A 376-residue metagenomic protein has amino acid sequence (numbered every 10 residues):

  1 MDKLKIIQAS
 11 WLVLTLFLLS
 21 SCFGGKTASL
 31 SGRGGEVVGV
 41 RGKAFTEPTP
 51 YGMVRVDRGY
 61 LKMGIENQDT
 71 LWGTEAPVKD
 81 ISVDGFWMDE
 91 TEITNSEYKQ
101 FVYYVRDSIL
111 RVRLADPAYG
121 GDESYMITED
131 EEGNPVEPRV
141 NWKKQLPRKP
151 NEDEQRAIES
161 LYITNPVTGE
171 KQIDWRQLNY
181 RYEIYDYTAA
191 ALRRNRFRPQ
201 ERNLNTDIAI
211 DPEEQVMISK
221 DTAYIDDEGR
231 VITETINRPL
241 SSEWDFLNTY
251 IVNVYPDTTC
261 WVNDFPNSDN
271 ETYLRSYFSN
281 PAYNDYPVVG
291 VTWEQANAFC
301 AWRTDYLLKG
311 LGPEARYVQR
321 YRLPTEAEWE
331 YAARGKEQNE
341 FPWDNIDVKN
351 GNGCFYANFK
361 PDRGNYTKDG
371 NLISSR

Functional and structural regions predicted by a protein language model:
D2-W11: Bacterial N-terminal signal peptides that target proteins for export
W11-S20: Bacterial N-terminal signal peptides
F23-R33, R55-V56, Y60-K62, N67 (+3 more regions): Functional-site microenvironments in short loops/helix caps that host divalent-cation chemistry
L30-R58: Post-signal peptide N-terminal segment of mature Sec-exported envelope proteins
K62-G73, E97: Short, solvent-exposed loop/turn elements at domain surfaces
T70, S108, S160, D221-T222 (+4 more regions): Coil residues (strongly favoring Ser/Thr
W87-T91, F101, R113, Y119-N205 (+1 more regions): Conserved hydrophobic ligand-interaction patch in extracellular adhesion modules
V102-V105, I109: Pro/Ala/Gly-rich low-complexity, hydrophilic intrinsically disordered segments
